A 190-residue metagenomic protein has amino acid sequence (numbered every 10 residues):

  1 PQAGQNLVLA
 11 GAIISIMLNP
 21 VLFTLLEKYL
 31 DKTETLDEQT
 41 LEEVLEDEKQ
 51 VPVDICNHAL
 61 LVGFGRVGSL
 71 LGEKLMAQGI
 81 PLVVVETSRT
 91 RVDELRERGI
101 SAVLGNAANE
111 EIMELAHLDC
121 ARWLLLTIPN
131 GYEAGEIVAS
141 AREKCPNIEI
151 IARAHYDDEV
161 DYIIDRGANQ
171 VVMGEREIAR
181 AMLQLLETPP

Functional and structural regions predicted by a protein language model:
P1-P190: Cytosolic regulatory regions of ion transport systems
